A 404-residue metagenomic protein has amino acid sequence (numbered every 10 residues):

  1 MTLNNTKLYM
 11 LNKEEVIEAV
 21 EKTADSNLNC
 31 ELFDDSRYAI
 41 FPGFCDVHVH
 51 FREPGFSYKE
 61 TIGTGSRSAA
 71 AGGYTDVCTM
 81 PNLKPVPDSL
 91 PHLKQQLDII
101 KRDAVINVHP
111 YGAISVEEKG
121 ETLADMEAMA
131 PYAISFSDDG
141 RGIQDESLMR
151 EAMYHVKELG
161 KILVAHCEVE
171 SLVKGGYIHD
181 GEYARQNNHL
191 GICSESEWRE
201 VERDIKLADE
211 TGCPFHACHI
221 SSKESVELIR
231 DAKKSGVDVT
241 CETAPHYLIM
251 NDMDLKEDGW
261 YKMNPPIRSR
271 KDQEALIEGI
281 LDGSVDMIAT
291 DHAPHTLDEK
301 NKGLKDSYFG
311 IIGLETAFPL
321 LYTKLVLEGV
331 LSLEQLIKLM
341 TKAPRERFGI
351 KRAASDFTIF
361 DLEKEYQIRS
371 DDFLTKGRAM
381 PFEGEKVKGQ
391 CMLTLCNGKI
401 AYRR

Functional and structural regions predicted by a protein language model:
M1-G43: Histidine-rich, glycine-flanked metal-binding segment
T6, R37, H48, A69 (+12 more regions): Divalent metal-coordination and catalytic microenvironments
S36-D103: Metal-associated gating/positioning segment near the N- to mid-region
V47-E60, P81-L83, H109-E121, G140 (+1 more regions): Active-site mouth loops of central-metabolism enzymes
L90-N107, Y154-A165, T316-L320: Alpha-helix-loop-beta-strand connector modules within alpha/beta enzyme cores
L123-I288: Histidine/acidic residue-rich metal-binding segments in metalloenzymes
Q186-G212, L281-D282, D286-I288, A293-F360: His/Asp/Glu-enriched, well-ordered alpha-helical/loop segment that forms or immediately abuts the divalent-metal
G303-D306, S355-R404: C-terminal cap of metal-dependent C-N hydrolases
